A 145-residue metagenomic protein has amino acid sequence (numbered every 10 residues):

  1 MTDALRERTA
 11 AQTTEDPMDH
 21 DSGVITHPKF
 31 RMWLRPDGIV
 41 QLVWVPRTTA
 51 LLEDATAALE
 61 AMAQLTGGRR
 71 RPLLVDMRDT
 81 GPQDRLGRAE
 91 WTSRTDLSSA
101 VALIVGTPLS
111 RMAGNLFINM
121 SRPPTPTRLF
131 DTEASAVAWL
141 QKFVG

Functional and structural regions predicted by a protein language model:
T2-G145: Amphipathic, Lys/Arg-enriched alpha-helical "gate/interface" segment within cytosolic domains that mediates
